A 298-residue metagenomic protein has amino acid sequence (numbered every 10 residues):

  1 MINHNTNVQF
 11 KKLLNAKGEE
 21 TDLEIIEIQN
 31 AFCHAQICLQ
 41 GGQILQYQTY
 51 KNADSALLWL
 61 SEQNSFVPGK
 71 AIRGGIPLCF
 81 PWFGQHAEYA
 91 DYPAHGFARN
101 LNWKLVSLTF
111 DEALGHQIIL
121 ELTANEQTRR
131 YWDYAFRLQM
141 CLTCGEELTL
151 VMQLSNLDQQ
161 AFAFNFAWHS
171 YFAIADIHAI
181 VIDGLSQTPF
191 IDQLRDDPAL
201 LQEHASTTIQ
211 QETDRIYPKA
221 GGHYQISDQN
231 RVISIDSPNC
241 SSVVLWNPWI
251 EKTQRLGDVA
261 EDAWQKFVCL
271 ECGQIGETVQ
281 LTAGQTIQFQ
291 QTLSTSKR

Functional and structural regions predicted by a protein language model:
M1-C33, Q40, A124-T128, D214-R298: Beta-strand-rich recognition/accessory modules
H4-N5, L14-A16, Y92-C144: Extended, loop-rich substrate-binding clefts of extracytoplasmic carbohydrate-active enzymes
A31-Y92: Acidic-aromatic substrate-binding/catalytic surfaces of carbohydrate-active enzymes
I37, M152-D158, T295: Asparagine-centered strand-capping/turn motif at beta-strand->loop junctions
Q46-Q48, Q160-F166: Short, hydrophobic/aromatic beta-strand segments
D133-A135, C144-T149, Q159, A163: Coil-to-beta-strand transition motifs
L138, L148-L150, I287: Hydrophobic core residues within well-ordered beta-strands of beta-rich domains
Q160-A163, Y171-V244: Active-site/ligand-binding surface loops and adjacent short beta/alpha elements that line catalytic pockets across
